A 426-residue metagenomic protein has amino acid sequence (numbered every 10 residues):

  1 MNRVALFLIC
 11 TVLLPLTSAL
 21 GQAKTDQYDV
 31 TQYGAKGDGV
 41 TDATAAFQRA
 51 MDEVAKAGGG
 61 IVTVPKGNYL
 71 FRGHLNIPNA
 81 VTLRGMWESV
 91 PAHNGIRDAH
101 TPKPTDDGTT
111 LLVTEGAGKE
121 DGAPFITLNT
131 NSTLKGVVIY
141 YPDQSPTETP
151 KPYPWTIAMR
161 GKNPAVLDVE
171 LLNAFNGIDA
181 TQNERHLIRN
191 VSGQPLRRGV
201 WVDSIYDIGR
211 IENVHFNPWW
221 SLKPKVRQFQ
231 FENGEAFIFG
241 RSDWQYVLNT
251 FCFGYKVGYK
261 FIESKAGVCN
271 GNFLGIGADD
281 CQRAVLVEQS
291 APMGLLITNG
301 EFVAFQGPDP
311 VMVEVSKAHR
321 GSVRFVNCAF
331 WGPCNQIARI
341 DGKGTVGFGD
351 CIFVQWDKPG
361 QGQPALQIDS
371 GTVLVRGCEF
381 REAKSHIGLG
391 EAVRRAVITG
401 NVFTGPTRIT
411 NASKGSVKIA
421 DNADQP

Functional and structural regions predicted by a protein language model:
A5-L16: Bacterial N-terminal signal peptides
A19-A23: Boundary at the C-terminal end of the N-terminal hydrophobic targeting segment
V30-P65: Acidic Gly/Asp/Thr-rich repetitive segments characteristic of extracellular carbohydrate-active and adhesion proteins
Q48-K56, Y69-R84, E88-K135, Y140-N163 (+5 more regions): Extracellular beta-strand-rich solenoid/capping regions of secreted or surface-exposed proteins that bind or remodel
G59-G60, R72-H74, A92-I96, A117-A123 (+13 more regions): Short glycine/acidic-rich loop motifs that flank beta-strands on beta-rich extracellular proteins
P65, R72, P78, R84-M86 (+31 more regions): Feature marks extracellular polysaccharide-active and adherence modules
T109, N129-S132, G161, Y206 (+8 more regions): Small-residue (G/S/T/A) turn/hinge positions that recur once per unit in extracellular repeat modules
I387-P426: Leucine-rich solenoid repeat scaffolds
